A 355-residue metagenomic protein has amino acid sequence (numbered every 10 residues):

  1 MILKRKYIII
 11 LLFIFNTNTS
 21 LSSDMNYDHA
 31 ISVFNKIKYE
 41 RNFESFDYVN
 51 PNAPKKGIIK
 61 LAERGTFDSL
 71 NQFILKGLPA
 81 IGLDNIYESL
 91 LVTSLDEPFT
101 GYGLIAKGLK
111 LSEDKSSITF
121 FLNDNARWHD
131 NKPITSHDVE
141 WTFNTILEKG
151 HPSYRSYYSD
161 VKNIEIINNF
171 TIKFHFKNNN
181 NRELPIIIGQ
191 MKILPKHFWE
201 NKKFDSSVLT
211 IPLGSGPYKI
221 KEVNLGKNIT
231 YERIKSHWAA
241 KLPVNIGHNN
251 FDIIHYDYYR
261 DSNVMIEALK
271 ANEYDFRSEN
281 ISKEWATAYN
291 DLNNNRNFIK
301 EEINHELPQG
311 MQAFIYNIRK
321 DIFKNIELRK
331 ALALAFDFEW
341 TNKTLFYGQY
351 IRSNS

Functional and structural regions predicted by a protein language model:
Y7-N16: Sec-dependent N-terminal signal peptides
S23-D114, F121, W141-N144, E148 (+1 more regions): N-terminal lobe/hinge region of extracytoplasmic solute-binding protein
D28-A30, K56-G65, K107, S117-F120 (+7 more regions): Short, well-ordered beta-strand elements
Y48, L91-L95, R127, N144-H151 (+7 more regions): Sec-exported extracytoplasmic/periplasmic mature domains
V49, A53-P54, K76-G82, G108-P152 (+6 more regions): Aromatic- and charge-enriched surface segment that lines or borders ligand/interaction sites
T66, I86-F99, I188-H255, R260-V264 (+1 more regions): Gly/Pro-rich hinge or "lid" segments in bacterial periplasmic/extracellular proteins
F121, R155-E200, P217-N224: Surface-exposed binding/hinge segments that line and control ligand-binding clefts or catalytic entry sites
N163-I166, K221-E232, D257-K320, A331 (+1 more regions): Extracellular/periplasmic solute-recognition and catalytic clefts
